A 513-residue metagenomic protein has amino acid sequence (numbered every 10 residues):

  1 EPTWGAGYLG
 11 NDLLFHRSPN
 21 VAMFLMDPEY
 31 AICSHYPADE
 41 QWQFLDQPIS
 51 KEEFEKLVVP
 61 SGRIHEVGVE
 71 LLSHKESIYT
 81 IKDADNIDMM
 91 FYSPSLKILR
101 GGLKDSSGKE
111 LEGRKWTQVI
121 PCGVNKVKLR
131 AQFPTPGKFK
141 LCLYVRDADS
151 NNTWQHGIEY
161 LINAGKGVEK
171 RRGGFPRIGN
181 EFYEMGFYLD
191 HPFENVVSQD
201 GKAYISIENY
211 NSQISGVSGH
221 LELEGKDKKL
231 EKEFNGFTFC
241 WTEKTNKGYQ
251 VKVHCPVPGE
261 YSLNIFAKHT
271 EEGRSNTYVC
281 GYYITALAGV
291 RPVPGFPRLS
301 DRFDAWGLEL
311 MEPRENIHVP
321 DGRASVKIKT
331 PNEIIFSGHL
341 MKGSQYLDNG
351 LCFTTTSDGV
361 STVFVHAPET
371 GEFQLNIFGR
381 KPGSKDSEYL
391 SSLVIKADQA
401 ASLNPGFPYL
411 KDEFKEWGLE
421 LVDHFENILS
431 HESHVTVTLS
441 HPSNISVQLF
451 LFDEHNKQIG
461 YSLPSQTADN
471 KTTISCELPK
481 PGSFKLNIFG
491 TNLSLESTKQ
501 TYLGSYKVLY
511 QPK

Functional and structural regions predicted by a protein language model:
T3-E112, P176-V197, D301-H318, E416-L429: His-Asp-centered catalytic microenvironments across diverse enzyme cores, prominently the transglutaminase-like
I81-N86, V124, S198-K202, N246 (+4 more regions): Solvent-exposed, conformationally flexible loop/turn segments
A84-V119, S206-C240, K327-C352, T438-L463: Extended low-complexity, serine/threonine- and proline-enriched intrinsically disordered segments
R114, Q118-L129, E233-V251, G350 (+2 more regions): Aromatic sugar-binding surface patches on proteins that engage polysaccharides or sugar-phosphate polymers
A131-F133, V253-C255, F364-P368, S475-L478: Short, flexible loop/turn segments at beta-strand junctions in immunoglobulin-like and fibronectin type III
T135-D149, P256-E271, G338-H339, E369-G383 (+2 more regions): Short, aromatic- and glycine-rich surface loops/edge beta-strands on solvent-exposed regions
A148-F182, H269-A305, K381-E416, N492-K513: Short beta-strand elements
